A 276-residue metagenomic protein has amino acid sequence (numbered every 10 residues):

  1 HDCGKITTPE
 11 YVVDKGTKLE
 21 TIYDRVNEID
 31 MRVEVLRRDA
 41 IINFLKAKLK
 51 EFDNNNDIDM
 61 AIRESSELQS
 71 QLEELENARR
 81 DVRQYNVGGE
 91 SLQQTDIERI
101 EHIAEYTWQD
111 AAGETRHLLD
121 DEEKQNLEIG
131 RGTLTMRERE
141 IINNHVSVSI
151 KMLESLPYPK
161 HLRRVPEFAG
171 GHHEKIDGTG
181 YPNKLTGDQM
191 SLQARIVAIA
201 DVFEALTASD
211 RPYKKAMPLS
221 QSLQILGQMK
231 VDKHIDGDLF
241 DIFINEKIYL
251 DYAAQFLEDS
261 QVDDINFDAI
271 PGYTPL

Functional and structural regions predicted by a protein language model:
D2-L276: Histidine- and acidic-residue-rich, metal-dependent catalytic cores
